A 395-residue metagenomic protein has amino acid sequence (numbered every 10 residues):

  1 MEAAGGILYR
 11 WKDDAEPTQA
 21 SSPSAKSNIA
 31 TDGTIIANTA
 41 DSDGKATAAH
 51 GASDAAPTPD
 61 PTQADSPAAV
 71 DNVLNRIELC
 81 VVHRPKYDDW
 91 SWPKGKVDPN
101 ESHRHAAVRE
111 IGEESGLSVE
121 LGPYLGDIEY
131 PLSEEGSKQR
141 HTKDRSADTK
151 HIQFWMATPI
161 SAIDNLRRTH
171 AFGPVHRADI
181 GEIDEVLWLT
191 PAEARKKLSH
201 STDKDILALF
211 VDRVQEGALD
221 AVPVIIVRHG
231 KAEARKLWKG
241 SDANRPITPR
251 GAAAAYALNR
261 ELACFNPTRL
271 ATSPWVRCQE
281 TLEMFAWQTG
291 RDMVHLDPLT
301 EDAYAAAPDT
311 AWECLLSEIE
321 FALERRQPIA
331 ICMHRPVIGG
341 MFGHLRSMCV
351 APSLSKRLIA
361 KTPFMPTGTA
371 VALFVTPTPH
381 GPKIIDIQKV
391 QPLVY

Functional and structural regions predicted by a protein language model:
M1-W92, V224-H229: N-terminal strand-loop-strand
L8-R10, H83, F154-T158, W188 (+1 more regions): Short, well-ordered beta-strand micro-motif
I35-I36, D43-T62, D88-D89, D164-G230 (+1 more regions): Nudix hydrolase/Nudix homology domain
V81-Y87, G173-R177, I385-Y395: Short, solvent-exposed aromatic-acidic interface loops
S91-G126, G251: The catalytic Nudix box helix
G95, L219-A306, G339, L345 (+2 more regions): Active-site-proximal alpha-helix that buttresses catalytic centers in soluble enzyme cores
Y130-F172: Active-site-adjacent beta-strand/loop module that shapes the phosphate/pyrophosphate-binding cleft
E216, S317-P379: Active-site-adjacent alpha-helix immediately C-terminal to a catalytic or transition-state-stabilizing loop
